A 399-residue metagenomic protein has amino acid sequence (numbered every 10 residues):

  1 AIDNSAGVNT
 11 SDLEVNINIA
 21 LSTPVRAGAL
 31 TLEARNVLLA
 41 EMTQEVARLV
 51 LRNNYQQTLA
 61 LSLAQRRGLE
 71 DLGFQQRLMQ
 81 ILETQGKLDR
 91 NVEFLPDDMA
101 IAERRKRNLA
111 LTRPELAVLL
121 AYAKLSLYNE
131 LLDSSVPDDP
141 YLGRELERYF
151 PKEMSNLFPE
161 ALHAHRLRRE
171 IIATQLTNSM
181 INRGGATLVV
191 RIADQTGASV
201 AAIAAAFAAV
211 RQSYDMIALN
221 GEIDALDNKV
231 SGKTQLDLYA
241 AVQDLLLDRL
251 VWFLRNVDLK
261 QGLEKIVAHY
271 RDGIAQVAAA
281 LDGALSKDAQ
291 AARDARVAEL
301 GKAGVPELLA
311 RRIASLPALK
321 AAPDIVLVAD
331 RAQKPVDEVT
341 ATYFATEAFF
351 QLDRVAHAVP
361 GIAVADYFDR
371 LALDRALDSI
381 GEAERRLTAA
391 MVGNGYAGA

Functional and structural regions predicted by a protein language model:
A1-A399: Ligand/cofactor-recognition surfaces for anionic moieties
